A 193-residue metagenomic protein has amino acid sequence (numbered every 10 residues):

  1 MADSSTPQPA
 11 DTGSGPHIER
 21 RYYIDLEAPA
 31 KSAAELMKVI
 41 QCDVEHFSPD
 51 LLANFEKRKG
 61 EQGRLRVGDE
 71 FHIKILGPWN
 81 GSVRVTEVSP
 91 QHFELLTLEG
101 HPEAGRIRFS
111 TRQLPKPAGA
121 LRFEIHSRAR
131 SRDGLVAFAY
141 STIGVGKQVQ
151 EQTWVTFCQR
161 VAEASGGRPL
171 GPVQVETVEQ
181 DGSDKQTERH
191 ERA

Functional and structural regions predicted by a protein language model:
M1-K74, K185-R192: Hydrophobic ligand-binding cavity/cleft-lining segments
G13-S14, V83-T86, R132-L135: Short amphipathic alpha-helical segments, especially helix-boundary/capping motifs
H17-Y23, H92, A120-R122: Intrinsic-disorder/low-complexity, polar/charged segments enriched in Ser/Thr/Lys/Arg/Asp/Glu/Gln
V39, D43, F47, H101 (+3 more regions): Conserved short hydrophobic interaction patches
N54, W79-G81, R130: Short hydrophobic/aromatic-rich motifs at helix boundaries and adjacent loops
K74-G119, R192: Hydrophobic-ligand binding "helix-grip"
G100-Q148: Beta-strand/loop substructures that line and gate deep hydrophobic ligand-binding cavities in soluble
R130-Q186, R192: A conserved amphipathic terminal alpha-helix motif
